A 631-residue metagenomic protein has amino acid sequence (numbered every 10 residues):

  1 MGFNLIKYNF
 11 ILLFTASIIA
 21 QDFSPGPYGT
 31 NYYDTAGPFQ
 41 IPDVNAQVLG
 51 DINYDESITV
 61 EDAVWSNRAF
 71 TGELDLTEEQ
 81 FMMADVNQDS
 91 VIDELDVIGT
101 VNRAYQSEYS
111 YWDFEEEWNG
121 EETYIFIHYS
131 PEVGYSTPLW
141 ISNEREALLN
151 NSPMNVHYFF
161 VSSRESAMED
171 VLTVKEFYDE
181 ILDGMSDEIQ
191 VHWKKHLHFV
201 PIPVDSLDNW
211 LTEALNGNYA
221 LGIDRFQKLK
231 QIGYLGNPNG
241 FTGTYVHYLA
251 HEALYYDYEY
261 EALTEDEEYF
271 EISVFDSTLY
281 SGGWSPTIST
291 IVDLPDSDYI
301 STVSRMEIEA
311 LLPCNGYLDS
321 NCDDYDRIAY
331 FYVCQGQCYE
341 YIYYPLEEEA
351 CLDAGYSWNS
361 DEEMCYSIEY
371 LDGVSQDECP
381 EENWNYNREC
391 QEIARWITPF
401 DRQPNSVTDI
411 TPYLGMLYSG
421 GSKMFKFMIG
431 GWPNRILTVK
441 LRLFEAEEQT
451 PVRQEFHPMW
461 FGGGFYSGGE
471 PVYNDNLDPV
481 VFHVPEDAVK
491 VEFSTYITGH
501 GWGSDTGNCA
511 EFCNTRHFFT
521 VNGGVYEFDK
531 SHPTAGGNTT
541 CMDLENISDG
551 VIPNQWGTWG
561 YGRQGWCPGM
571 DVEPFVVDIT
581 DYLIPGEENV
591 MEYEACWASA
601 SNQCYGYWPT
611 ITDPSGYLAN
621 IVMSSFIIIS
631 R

Functional and structural regions predicted by a protein language model:
M1-D22: Bacterial Sec-dependent N-terminal signal peptides
Q21-N53, S57, Q106-N119, L139 (+2 more regions): N-terminal "domain-start" segment that seeds a small globular fold
N45-W112: Cellulosome-associated attachment modules in secreted, modular CAZymes
Q47-V48, S57, Y111-E146, M154-S163: Short active-site neighborhood of thiol/selenol oxidoreductases, capturing the structured segment around
P131-G134, S163-M168, D205-L207, Q227-L229 (+2 more regions): Solvent-exposed loop/turn segments at secondary-structure junctions within structured extracellular/periplasmic domains
S166-F226: Thioredoxin-like thiol-disulfide oxidoreductase module
E213-Y356, S360-R631: Extracellular/secretory-pathway and virion-surface proteins
